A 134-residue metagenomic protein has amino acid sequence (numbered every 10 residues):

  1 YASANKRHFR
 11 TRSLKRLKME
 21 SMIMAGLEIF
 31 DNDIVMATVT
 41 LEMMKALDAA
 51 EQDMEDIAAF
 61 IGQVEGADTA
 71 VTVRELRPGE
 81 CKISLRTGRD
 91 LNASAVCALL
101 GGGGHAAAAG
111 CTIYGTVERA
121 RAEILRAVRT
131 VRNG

Functional and structural regions predicted by a protein language model:
Y1-L99, G104-G134: Hydrophobic helix-and-loop "lid/oligomerization" segment in the mid-to-C-terminal part of catalytic domains
